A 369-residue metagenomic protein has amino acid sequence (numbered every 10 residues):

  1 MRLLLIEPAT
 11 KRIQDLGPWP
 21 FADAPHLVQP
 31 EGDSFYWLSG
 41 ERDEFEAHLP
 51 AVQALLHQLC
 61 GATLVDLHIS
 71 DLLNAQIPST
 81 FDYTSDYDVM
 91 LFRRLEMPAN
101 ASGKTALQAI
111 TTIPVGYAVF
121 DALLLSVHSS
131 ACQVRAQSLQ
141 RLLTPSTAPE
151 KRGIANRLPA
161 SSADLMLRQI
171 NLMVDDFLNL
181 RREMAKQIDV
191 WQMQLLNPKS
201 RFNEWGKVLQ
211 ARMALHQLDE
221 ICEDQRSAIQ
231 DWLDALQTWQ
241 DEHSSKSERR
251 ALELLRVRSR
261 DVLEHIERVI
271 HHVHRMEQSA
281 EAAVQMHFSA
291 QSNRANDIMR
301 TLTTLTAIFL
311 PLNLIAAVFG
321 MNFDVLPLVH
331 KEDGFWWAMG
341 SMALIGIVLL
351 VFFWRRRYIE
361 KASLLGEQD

Functional and structural regions predicted by a protein language model:
M1-R152, A228-S245, A251, F353-D369: Helix-boundary and N-terminal cytosolic regulatory elements
S34-Y36, M166, I170, V262: Short amphipathic alpha-helical segments
R42-P50, V174, L178-R181, R212 (+1 more regions): Generic detection of long, well-ordered alpha-helical segments
A106-N203, E267: Switch/coupling subdomain of P-loop NTPase systems
T111-T112, T301-T303, I347: Short hydrophobic "helix-edge" motifs at membrane interfaces and signal-peptide entry regions
A122, D189-A316: Membrane-associated alpha-helical segments
A131, A185, E223, G320-N322 (+1 more regions): Hydrophobic alpha-helical membrane-insertion segments
L305, L310-D369: Alpha-helical transmembrane anchor segments
